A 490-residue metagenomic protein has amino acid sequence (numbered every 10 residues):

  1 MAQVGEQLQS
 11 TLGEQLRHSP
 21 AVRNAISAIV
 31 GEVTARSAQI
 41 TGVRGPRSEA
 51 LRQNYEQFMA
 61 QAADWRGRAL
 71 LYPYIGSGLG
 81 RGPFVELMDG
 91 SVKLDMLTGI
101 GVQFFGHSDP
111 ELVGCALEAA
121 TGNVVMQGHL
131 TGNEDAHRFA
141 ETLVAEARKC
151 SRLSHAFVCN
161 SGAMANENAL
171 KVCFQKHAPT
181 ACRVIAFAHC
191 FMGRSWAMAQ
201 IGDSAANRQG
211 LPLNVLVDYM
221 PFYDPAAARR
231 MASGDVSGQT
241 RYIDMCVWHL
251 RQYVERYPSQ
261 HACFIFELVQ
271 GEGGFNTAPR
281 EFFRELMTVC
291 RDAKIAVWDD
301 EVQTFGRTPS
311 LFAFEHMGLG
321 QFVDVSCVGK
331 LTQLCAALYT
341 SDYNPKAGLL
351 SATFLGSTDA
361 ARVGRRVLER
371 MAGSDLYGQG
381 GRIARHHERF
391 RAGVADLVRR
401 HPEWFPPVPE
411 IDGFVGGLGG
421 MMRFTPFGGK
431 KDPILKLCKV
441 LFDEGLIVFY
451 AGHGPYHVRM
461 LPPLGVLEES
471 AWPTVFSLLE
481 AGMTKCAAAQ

Functional and structural regions predicted by a protein language model:
M1-Q490: Conserved N-terminal phosphate-binding loop of PLP-dependent enzymes in the Aspartate aminotransferase
